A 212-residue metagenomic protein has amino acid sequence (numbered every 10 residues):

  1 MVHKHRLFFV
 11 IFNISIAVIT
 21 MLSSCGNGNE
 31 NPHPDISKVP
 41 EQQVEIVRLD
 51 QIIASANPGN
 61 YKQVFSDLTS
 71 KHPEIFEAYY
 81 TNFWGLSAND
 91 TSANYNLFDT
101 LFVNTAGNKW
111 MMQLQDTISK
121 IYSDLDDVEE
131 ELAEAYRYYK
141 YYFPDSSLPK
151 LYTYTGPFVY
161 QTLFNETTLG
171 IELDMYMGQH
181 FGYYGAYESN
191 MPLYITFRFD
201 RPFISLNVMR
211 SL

Functional and structural regions predicted by a protein language model:
V2-F12: Bacterial N-terminal signal peptides that target proteins for export
H3-H5, H33, H72, H180: Histidine (H) residue identity feature
V10, P34, S123-D124: Residue-level detector of alpha-helix boundaries and kinks
T20-S24: C-terminal motif of bacterial Sec signal peptides marking the signal peptidase cleavage site
G26-T100: N-terminal mature-domain "stem" immediately C-terminal to a signal peptide or N-terminal signal-anchor/transmembrane
D99-L212: Acidic/His-rich structured neighborhood in mature extracellular/periplasmic domains
